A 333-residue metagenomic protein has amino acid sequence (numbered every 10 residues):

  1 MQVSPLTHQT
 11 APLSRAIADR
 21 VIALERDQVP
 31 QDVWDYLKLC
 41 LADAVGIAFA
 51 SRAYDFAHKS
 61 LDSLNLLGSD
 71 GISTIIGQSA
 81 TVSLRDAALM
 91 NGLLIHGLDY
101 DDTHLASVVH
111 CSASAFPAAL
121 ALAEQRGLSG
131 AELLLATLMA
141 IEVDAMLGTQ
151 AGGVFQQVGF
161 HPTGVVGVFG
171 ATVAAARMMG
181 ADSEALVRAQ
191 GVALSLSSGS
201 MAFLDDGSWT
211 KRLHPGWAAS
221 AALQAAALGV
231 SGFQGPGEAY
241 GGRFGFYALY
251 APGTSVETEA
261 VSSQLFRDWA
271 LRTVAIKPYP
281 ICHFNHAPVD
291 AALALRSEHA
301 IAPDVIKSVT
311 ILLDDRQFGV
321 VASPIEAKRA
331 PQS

Functional and structural regions predicted by a protein language model:
Q2-R272, D315-G319: N-terminal core-entry segment
V45, V165-G167, P280-F284, Q332-S333: Conserved phosphate/anionic-ligand binding catalytic regions in large, soluble enzymes, centered on
S231, G235, P280, A291: Polyanion-binding loop/helix "lid" in catalytic or ligand-binding cores
L249-P252, I281, H286: Intrinsically disordered, low-complexity regions enriched in small/polar residues
R267, K277, V305-V309: Structural beta-strand/beta-sheet cores of well-ordered domains, especially the beta-sheet scaffolds that support
L271-F284, A322: Glycine-rich phosphate/diphosphate-binding loops and the adjacent beta-loop-alpha structural elements that coordinate
F284-S333: C-terminal catalytic subdomain
